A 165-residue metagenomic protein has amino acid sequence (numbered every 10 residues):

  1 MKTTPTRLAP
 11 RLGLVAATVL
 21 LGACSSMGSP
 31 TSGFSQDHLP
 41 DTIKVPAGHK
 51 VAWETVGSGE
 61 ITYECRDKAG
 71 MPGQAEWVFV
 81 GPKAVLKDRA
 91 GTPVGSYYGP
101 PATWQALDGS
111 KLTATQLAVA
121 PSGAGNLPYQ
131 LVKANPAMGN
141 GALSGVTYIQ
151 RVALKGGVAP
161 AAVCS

Functional and structural regions predicted by a protein language model:
K2-G13: Bacterial N-terminal signal peptides that target proteins for export
A17-T18, S58: Residue-level signal for mature regions of secreted extracellular proteins and peptides
L20-A23: C-terminal motif of bacterial Sec signal peptides marking the signal peptidase cleavage site
S25-M27: Bacterial signal peptide processing site
T31-T62, A69-S165: Primary mode marks residue(s) on the alpha4-beta5-alpha5 output face of response regulator receiver
